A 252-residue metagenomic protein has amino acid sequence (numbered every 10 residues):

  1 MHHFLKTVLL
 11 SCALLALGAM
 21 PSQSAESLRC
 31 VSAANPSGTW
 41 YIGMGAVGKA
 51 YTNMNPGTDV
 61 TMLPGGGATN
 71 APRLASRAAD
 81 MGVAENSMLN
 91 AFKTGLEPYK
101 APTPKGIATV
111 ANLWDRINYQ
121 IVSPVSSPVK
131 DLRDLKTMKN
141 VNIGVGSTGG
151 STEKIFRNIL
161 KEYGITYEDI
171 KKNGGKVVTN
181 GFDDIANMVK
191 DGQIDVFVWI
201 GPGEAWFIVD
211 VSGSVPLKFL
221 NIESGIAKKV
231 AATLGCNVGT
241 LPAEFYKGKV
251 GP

Functional and structural regions predicted by a protein language model:
M1-L9: Bacterial N-terminal signal peptides that target proteins for export
V8-G18: Bacterial N-terminal signal peptides
G18-S24: Sec/Tat signal peptide C-region and signal peptidase I cleavage site
E26-N53, T58, I117-Y119, S123-D191: Bilobed "Venus flytrap"/periplasmic-binding protein-like clamshell domains and structurally analogous long
G43-A50, T61-P104, D183-M188, G203-S212 (+1 more regions): Pocket-flanking alpha-helical
V60-L63, D80-E85, Y119-V122, N142-V145 (+2 more regions): Structural recognition of the beta-strand scaffold that forms the well-ordered cores of secreted hydrolase catalytic
N86-M88, E97, I165-P252: Pocket-lining segment of extracytoplasmic ligand-binding domains
K100-Q120, K247-P252: A structural signal for short loop-to-beta-strand junctions that line the ligand-binding cleft of periplasmic/secreted
